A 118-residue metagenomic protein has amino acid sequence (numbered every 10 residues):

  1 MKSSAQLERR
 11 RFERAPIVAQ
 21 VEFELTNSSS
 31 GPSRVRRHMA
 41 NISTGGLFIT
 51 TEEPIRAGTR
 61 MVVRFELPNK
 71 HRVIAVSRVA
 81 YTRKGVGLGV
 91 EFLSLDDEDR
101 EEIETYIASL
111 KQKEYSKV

Functional and structural regions predicted by a protein language model:
M1-N41, E104-V118: N-terminal helix initiation/capping motif
P16, I74, E98, E102: Charged, alpha-helix-enriched surfaces in structured cytosolic catalytic cores of large nucleotide-utilizing machines
Q20-A57, V62-R64, G87-G89: Short strand-loop-strand
F23-L25, N41, V79-T82, S94: A residue-level detector for short acidic-glycine micro-motifs
R37, A75-A80: Short beta-strand-centered aromatic/proline hotspots
P54-I55, V90-A108: Short solvent-exposed strand/turn elements
E66-H71: Short, charged beta-turn/beta-strand-edge "cap" motif at the junction between a beta-strand and an adjacent loop
R72-I74, G87: Beta-strand residues that line the small-molecule/cofactor-binding core of sensory signal-transduction domains
